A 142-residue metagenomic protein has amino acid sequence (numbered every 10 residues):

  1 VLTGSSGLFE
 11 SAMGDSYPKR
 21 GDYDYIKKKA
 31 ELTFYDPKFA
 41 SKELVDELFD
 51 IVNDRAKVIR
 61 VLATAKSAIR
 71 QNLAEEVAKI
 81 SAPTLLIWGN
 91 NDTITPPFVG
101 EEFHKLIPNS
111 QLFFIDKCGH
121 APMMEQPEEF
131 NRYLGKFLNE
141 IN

Functional and structural regions predicted by a protein language model:
V1-K27: Flexible "cap/lid" loop of the alpha/beta hydrolase fold
G4, K29, L48, V61 (+3 more regions): Generic structural signal for small/hydrophobic residues in well-ordered secondary structure, especially within
A12-S16, F98-V99, E125-P127: Short aromatic-enriched loop/helix-cap "lid" or pocket-rim segments at secondary-structure transitions that line
R20-A82: Conserved alpha/beta-hydrolase catalytic His-Asp/Glu region
I59-R60, K66-K105, F114: Conserved serine/cysteine hydrolase catalytic core
V61, A65, F103, F130 (+2 more regions): Hydrophobic "lid"/C-terminal helical patch of Rossmann-like NAD(P)-dependent dehydrogenase/epimerase domains
S110-N142: Catalytic active-site module of serine/aspartate enzymes centered on a nucleophile-bearing elbow/loop
